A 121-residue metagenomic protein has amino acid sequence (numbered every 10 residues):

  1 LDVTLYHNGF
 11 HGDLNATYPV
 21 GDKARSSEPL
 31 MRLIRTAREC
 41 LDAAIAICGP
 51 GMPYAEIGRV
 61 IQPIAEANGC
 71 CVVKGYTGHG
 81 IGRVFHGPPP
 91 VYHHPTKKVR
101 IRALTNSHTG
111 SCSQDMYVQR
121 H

Functional and structural regions predicted by a protein language model:
L1-H121: Active-site neighborhoods and metal-handling regions in enzymes and metal-associated proteins
